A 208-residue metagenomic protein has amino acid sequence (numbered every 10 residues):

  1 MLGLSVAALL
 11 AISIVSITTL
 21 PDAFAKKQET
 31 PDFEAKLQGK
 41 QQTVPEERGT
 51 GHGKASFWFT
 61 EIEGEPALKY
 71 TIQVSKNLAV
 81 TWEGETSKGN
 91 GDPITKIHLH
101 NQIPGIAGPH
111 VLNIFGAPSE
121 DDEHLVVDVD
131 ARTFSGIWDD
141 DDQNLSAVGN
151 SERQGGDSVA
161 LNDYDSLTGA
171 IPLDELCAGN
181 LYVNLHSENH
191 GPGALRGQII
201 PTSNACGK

Functional and structural regions predicted by a protein language model:
M1-D22: Secretory targeting signatures
A23-K208: N-terminal leader/targeting pre-sequences
